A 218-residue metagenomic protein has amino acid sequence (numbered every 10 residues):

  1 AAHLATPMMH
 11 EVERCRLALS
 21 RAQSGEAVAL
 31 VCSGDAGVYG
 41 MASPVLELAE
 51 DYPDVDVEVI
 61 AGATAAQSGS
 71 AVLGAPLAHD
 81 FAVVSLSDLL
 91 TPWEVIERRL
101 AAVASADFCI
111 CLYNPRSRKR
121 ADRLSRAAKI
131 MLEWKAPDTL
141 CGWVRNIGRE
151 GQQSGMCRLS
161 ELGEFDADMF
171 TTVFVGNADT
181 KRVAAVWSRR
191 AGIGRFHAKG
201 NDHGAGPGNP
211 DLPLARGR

Functional and structural regions predicted by a protein language model:
A1, A18-S20, S43-E47, V72-A75 (+3 more regions): Short, glycine/charged-enriched secondary-structure capping and boundary segments
A1-V57, S68, G163, G194 (+2 more regions): Class I S-adenosyl-L-methionine
H3-A5, V57-V59, V83, C141-W143: Conserved beta-strand scaffold positions in the cores of enzyme catalytic domains, especially in NTP/NDP-utilizing
M9-R14, A65, L89-T91, G148-G151: A short acidic, often aromatic-flanked loop/helix-cap motif at beta-alpha or helix-coil junctions that lines enzyme
H10, R14, M41, P92 (+2 more regions): General structural feature for long, well-ordered alpha-helical segments within catalytic domains of soluble enzymes
E26-V28, S105-G217: A contiguous loop/helix-start segment that scaffolds small-molecule binding in enzyme catalytic cores
V38-A106: Class I SAM-dependent methyltransferase SAM-binding "motif I" and its flanking Rossmann-like core
